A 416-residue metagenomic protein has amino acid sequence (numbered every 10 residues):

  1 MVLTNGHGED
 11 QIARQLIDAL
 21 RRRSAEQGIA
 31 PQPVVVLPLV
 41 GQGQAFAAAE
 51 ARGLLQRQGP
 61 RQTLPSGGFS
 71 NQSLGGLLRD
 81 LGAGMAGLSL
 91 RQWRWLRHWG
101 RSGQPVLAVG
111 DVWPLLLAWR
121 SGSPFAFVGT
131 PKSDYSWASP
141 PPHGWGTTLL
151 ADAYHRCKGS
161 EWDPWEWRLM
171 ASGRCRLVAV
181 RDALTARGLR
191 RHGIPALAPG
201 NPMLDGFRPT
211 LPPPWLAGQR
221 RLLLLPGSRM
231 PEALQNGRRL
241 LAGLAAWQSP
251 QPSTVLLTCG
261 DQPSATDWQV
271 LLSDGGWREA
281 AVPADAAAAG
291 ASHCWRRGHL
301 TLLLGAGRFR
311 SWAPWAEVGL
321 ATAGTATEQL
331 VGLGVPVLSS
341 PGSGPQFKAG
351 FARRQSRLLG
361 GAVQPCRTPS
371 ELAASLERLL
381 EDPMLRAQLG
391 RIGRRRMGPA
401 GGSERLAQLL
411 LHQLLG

Functional and structural regions predicted by a protein language model:
M1-G416: Nucleotide-activated sugar donor-binding and catalytic core shared by glycosyltransferases and related lipid-linked
